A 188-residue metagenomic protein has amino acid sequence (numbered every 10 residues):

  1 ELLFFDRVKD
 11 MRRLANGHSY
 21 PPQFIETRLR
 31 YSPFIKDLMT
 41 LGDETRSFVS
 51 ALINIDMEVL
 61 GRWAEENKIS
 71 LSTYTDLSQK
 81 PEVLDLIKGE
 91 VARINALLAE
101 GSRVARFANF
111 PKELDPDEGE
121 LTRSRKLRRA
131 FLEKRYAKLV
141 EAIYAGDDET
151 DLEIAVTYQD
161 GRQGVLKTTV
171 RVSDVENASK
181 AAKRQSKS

Functional and structural regions predicted by a protein language model:
E1-S188: AMP-binding adenylation
